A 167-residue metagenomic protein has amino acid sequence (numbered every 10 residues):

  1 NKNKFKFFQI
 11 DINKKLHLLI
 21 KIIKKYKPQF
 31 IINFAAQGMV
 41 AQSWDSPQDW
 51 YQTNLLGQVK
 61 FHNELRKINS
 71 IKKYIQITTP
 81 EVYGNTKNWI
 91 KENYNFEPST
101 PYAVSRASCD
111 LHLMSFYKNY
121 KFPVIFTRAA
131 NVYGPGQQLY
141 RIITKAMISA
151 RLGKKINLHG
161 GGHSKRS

Functional and structural regions predicted by a protein language model:
N1-V132: N-terminal Rossmann-like NAD(P)+-binding domain of SDR-like oxidoreductases, especially those catalyzing
K15, I142-I143: Amphipathic coiled-coil/heptad-repeat helices and related helical stalk/stem segments that mediate oligomerization
S43, V124-P135, A146-S167: A conserved pocket-lining segment of Rossmann-fold NAD(P)-dependent short-chain dehydrogenase/reductase
P101, L139-Y140: Amphipathic alpha-helical segment in the mid-to-C-terminal domain of diverse UDP/GDP-sugar glycosyltransferases
